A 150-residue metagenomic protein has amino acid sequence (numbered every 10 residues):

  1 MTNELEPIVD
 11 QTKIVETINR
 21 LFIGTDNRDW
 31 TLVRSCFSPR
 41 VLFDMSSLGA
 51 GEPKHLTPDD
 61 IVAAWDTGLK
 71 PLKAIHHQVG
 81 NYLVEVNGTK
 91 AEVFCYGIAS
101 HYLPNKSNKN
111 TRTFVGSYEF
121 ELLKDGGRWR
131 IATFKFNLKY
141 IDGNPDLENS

Functional and structural regions predicted by a protein language model:
M1-P39, T89: Short, low-complexity N-terminal intrinsically disordered segments enriched in polar/charged residues
W30-I98: A solvent-exposed, acidic/Ser-Thr-rich amphipathic alpha-helical stretch
L69-S150: A beta-strand edge to alpha-helix "cap/lid" segment located at domain peripheries
